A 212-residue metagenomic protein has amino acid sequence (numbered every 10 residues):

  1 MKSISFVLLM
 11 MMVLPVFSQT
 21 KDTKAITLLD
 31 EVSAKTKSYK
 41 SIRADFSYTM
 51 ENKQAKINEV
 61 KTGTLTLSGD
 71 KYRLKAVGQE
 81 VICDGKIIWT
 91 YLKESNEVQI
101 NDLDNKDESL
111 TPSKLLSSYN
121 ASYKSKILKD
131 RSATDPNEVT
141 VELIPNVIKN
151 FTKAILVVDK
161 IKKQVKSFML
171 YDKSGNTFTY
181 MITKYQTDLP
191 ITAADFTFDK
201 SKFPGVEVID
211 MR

Functional and structural regions predicted by a protein language model:
M1-S5: Positively charged n-region of N-terminal signal peptides that target proteins for export
V13-P15: N-terminal signal peptide c-region/cleavage motif recognized by signal peptidases
T20-S41, D45-M50, K56-N58, I87 (+2 more regions): Flexible, processing/modification-adjacent segments and terminal tails in exported/periplasmic/extracellular proteins
M50-N52, L67-K71, P145-V147, K160-K162: Beta-strand elements of well-folded, non-transmembrane domains
Q54-K56, G78-Q79, G175: Solvent-exposed loop/turn segments connecting transmembrane beta-strands in outer-membrane beta-barrel proteins
T62-L110, F178-T179: An acidic-aromatic
Y123-K129, D135-P204, I209-M211: Gly/Pro-enriched, hydrophobic low-complexity segments that function as extracytoplasmic propeptides/linkers
